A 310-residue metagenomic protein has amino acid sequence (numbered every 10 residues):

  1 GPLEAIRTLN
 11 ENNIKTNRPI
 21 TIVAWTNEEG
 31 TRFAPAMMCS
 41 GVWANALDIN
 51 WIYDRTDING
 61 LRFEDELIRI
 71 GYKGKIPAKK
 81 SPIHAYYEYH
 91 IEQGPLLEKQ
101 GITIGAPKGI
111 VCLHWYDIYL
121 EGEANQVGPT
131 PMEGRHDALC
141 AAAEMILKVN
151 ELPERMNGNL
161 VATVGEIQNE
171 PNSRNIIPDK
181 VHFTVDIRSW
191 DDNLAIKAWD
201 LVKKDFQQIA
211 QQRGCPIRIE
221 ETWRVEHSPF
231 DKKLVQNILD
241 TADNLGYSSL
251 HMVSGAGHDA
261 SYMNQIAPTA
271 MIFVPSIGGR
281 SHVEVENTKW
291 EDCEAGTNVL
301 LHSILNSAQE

Functional and structural regions predicted by a protein language model:
G1-A5, C140-E144, A295-V299: Short amphipathic alpha-helical face segments that pack within enzyme cores and frequently flank/anchor catalytic
A5-P19: Flexible, small-residue-rich helix->loop connector segments that border functional cores
K15-P19, G74-K79, P129, E151-V164 (+3 more regions): Flexible, glycine/charged-enriched surface loops at secondary-structure junctions
N27-E28, R32-N193: Midchain, well-structured core segments that form catalytic/ion-binding scaffolds
N50-W51, R188-W190, T222-R224, G279-W290: Short beta-alpha connecting loops at secondary-structure transitions that line or flank enzyme active sites
T163-N172, T184-W190, P216-V235, S261: A short beta-alpha structural unit
A198-F206: Short amphipathic alpha-helices in soluble, non-transmembrane regions that often serve as interface/regulatory elements
S249-V299, I304: Zn-dependent metallopeptidase/amidohydrolase metal-coordination segment
